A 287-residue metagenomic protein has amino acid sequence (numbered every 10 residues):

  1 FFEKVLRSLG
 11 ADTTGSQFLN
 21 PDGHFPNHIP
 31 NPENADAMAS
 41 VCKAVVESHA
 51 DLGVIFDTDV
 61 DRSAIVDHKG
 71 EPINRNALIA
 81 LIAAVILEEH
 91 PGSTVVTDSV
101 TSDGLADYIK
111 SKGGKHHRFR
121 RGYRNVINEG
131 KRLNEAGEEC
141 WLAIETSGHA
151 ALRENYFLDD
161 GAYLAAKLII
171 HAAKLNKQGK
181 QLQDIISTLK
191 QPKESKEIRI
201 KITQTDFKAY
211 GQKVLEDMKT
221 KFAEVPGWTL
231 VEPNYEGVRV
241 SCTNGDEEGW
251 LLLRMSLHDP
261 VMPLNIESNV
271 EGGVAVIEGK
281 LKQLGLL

Functional and structural regions predicted by a protein language model:
F1-V5, P26-I29, S63-K69, L105-S111 (+3 more regions): Short acidic, glycine/serine/threonine-rich loops at helix termini
K4-V5, L9-V66: N-terminal small/polar loop signature for handling phosphorylated ligands or for N-terminal nucleophile
R7, L87, A173: Gly/Ala-rich phosphate-binding loop of Rossmann-like dinucleotide-binding domains, activating on the conserved
D12-Q17, P72-A77, G113-R121: Short hydrophobic/aromatic-enriched beta-strand-loop microsegments
G23-I29, A84-I86, V126-K131: Short, charged, surface-exposed secondary-structure boundary motifs
P32-D36, E71-N74, D160: Alpha-helix N-cap and loop-to-helix initiation/capping positions
S40-G113: Replace "Mg2+/Mn2+-dependent" with "divalent metal-dependent
L52, H90-L287: Phosphate-binding and adjacent anionic-ligand microenvironments
